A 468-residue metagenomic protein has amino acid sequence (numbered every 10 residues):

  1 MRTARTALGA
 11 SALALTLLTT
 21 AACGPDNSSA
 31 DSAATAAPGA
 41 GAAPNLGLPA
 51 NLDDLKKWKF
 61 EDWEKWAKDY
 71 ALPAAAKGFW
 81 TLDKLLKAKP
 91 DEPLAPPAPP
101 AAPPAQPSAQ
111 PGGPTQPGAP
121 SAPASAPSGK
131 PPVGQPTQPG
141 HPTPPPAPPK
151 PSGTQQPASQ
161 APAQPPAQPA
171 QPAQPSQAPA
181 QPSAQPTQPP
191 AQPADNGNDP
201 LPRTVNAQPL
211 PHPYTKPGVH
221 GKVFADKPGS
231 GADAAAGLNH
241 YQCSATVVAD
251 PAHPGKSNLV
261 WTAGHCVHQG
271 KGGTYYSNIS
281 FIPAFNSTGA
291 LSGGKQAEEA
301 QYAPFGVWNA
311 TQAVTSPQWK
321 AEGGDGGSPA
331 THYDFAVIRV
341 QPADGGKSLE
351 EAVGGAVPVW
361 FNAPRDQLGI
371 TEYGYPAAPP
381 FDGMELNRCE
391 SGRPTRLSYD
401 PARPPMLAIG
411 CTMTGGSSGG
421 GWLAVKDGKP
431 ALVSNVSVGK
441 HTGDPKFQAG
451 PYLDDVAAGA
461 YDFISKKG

Functional and structural regions predicted by a protein language model:
M1-N27: Secretory targeting and sorting signals
C23-P254: Protease-domain processing segments flanking chymotrypsin-fold serine proteases, especially trypsin-like
Q208-G218, K222-G237, V248-P251, H268 (+1 more regions): Conserved catalytic-core segment of clan PA serine endopeptidases
P228-S230, A252-P254, H265-Q269, N286-G289 (+4 more regions): Solvent-exposed loop/turn segments at secondary-structure junctions within structured extracellular/periplasmic domains
T262: Cytochrome P450 catalytic-core helices
P329-G410: Chymotrypsin/trypsin-fold serine protease catalytic domain
G345, T442-G468: C-terminal cap/linker of serine protease catalytic domains
T412-N435: Catalytic nucleophile loop of clan PA
